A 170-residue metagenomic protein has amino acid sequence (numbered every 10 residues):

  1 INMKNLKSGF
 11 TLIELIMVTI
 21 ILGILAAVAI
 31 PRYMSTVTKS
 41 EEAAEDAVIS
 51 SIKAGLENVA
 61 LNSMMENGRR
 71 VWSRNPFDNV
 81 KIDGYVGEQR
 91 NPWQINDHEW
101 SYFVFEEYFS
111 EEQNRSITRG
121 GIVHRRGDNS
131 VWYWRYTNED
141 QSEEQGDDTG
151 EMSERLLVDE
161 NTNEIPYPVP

Functional and structural regions predicted by a protein language model:
K4-V37: N-terminal single-pass transmembrane signal-anchor helix
L22, I49-S50: Transmembrane alpha-helical core residues of multi-pass small-molecule transporters, especially secondary transporters
A27, S35, E42, A54-E57 (+1 more regions): Regular, well-ordered alpha-helical segments
T38-I49: Membrane-proximal amphipathic alpha-helices that sit immediately adjacent to an N-terminal transmembrane/signal-anchor
A54-R74: Alpha-helix exit/C-cap motif
V71-R119, H124: Acidic glycine/aspartate-rich repeat arrays in secreted/surface proteins
G121-P170: Short, surface-exposed interaction loops/tails
